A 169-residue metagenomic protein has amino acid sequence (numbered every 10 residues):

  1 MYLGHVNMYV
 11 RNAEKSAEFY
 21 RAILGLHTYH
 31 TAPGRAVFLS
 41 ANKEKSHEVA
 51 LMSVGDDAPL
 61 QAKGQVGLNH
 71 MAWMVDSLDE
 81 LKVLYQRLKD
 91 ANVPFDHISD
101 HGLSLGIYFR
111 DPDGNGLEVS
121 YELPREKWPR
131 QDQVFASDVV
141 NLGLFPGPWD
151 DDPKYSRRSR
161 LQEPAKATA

Functional and structural regions predicted by a protein language model:
Y2-V10, P59-R87, L105-N115: Vicinal oxygen chelate
G4, G25, R35, N69 (+2 more regions): Residue-level marker for the onset of beta-strands and adjacent loop->beta junctions in well-ordered domains
H5, K45-E48, H70, H101: Histidine-centered active-site/metal-ligand motif
Y9-S53: Core segments of cupin and vicinal oxygen chelate
E18, A22, K82-Q86, D90: Replace "anionic and nucleotidyl ligands
A50, Q61, W128-Q131: A short, polar/proline- and glycine-enriched secondary-structure boundary/capping micro-motif
Y85-A169: Vicinal oxygen chelate
